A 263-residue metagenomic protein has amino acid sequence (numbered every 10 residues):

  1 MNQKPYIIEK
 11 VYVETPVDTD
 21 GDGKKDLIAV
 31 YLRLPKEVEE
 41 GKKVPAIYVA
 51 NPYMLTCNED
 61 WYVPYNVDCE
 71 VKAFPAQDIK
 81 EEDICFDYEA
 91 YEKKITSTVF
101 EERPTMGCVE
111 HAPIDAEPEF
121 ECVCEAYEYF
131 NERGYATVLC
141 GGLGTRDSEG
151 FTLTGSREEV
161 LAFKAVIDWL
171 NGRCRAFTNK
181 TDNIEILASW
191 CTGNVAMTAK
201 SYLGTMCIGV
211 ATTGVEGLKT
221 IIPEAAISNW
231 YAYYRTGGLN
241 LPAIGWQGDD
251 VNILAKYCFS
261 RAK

Functional and structural regions predicted by a protein language model:
M1-K42, P75-P104, E110, P118: N-terminal cap/lid segment of alpha/beta-hydrolase-fold proteins
L34-V44, F151-E158, A165-S201: Gly/Ser-rich "nucleophile elbow"/oxyanion-hole loop immediately N-terminal to the catalytic nucleophile in hydrolases
K42-P52: Short beta-strand element of the alpha/beta-hydrolase
P52-T56, T137, W169: Serine-hydrolase catalytic-loop signature spanning alpha/beta hydrolases and amidase-signature enzymes
M54, L143-R146, I227-S228: Alpha/beta-hydrolase active-site loop signature
N58-A116, F120-E128, E132, V160 (+2 more regions): Accessory cap/linker subdomain of secreted extracellular hydrolases
N131-D147: Conserved alpha/beta-hydrolase
A199-G209: Glycine-rich nucleophile elbow surrounding the catalytic serine of serine-hydrolase chemistry
